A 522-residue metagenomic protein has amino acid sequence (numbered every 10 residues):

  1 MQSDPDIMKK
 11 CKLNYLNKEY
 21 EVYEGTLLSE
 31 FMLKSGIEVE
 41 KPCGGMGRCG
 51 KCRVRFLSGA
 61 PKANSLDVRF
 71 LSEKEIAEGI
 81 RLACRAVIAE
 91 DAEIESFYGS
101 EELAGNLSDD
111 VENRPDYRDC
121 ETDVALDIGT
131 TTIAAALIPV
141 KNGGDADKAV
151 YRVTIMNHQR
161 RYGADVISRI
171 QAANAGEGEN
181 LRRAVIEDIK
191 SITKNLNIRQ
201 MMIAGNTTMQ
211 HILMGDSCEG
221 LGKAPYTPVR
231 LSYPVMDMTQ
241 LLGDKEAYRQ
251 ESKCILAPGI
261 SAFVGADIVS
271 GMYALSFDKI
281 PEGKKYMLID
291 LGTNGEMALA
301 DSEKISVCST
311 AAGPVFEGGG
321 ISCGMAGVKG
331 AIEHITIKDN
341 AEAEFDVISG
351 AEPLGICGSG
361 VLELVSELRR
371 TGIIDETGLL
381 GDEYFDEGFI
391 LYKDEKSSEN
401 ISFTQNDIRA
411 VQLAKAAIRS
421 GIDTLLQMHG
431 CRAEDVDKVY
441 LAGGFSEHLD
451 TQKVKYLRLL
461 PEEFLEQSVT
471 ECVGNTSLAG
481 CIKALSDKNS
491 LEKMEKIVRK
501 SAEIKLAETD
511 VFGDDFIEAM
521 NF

Functional and structural regions predicted by a protein language model:
S3-M8, P61-I128, I133: Fe-S ferredoxin-like electron-transfer domains and their immediately adjacent linker/connector regions across
D4-K9, I80, G99-N106, K253-I268 (+1 more regions): Acidic, glycine/GT-rich loop-and beta-edge segments that sit at the periphery of enzyme/chaperone cores
T26-G50, L57, P61-A83: Immediate flanking context of iron-sulfur cluster ligation sites
G105-E121, S252-Y286: Conserved phosphate-binding catalytic cores of ATP/NTP-utilizing and phosphoryl-transfer enzymes
A135, G143, D147-A164, G220-V235 (+4 more regions): Glycine-rich phosphate-binding loop of actin/hexokinase-like ATP-binding domains
H158-N195, G320, A331-I337, A410-L413 (+1 more regions): N-terminal phosphate-binding loop and adjacent alpha-helix
D188-L196, I268-L275, Q412-E434: Phosphate/ATP-binding catalytic cores across multiple sugar-kinase/actin-like superfamilies, primarily ASKHA
C431-E434, K438-I497: Catalytic phosphate/nucleotide-handling subdomain of diverse soluble enzymes
